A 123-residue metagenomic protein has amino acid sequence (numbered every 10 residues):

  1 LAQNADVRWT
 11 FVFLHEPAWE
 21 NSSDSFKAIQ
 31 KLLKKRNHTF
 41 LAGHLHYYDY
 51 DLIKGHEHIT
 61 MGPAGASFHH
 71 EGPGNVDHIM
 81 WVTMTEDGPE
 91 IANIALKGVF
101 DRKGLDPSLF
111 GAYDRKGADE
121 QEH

Functional and structural regions predicted by a protein language model:
L1-H58, Y113-E122: His/acidic metal-ligating clusters that form di-metal
D49-H123: Binuclear metal-dependent phosphoesterase catalytic core
